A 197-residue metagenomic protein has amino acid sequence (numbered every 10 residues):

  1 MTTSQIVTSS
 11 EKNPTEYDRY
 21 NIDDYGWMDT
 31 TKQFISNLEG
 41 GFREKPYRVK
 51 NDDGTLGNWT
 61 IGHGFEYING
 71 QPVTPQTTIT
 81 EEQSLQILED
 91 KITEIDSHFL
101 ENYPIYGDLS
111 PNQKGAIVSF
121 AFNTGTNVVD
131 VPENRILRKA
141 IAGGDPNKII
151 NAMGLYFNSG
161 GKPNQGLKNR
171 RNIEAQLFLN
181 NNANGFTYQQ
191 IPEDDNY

Functional and structural regions predicted by a protein language model:
T2-N37, L85, E89-D108: Export/targeting segments at the very N-terminus of extracytoplasmic proteins
T3-Y17, T30, G41, I68 (+2 more regions): Long, amphipathic alpha-helical surface segments
E16-I22, P72-Q86, N102-G107, R135-A140 (+1 more regions): Second-shell loop/turn segments in exported
D29-G41, K114-F122: Short, functionally critical alpha-helical segments immediately adjacent to catalytic or ligand/cofactor-binding
I35, I61, I117-V118, I149 (+1 more regions): Residue-level detector of buried hydrophobic side-chain packing in well-ordered secondary-structure elements
R43-R48, L100-K114, A152, F186-I191: Surface-exposed patches in mature extracellular/periplasmic domains of secreted proteins
V49-Q76, I92-D96: Substrate-binding/active-site groove segments that recognize and process beta-1,4-linked N-acetyl-hexosamine
V73-I105, S110-V131, P146: Alpha-helical segment that forms one wall of the substrate-binding/catalytic cleft in peptidoglycan-active domains
